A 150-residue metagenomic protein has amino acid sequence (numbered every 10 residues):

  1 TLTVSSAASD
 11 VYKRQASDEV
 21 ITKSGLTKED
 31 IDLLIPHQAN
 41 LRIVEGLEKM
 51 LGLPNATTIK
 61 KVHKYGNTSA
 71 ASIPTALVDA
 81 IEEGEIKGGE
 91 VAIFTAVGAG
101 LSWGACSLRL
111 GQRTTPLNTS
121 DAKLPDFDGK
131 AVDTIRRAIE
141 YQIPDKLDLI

Functional and structural regions predicted by a protein language model:
T1-A8, Y12: Single conserved hydrophobic/aromatic residue that forms the stacking wall/gate of nucleotide- or nucleobase-binding
T1-L2, S24, E82-E83: Short, flexible, glycine/charge-rich loop motifs used to bind or transfer phosphoryl groups or to couple energy/partner
R14-Q15, I21, D32-I150: Claisen-condensing/thiolase-fold acyl-transfer catalytic domains that form or cleave C-C bonds in fatty acid
G25-D30: Short, surface-exposed connector motifs at secondary-structure boundaries
